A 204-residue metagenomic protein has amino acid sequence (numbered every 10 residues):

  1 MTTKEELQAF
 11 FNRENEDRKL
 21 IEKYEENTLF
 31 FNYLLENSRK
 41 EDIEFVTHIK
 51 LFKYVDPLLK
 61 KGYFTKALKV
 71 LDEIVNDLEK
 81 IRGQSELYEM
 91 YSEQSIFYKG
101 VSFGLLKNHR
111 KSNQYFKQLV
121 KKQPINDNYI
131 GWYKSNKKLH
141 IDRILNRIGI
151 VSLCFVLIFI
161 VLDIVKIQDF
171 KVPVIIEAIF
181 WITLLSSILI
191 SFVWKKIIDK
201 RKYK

Functional and structural regions predicted by a protein language model:
M1-K4: Charged, helix-prone or intrinsically disordered regulatory segments positioned adjacent to compact structured domains
E6-I141: Membrane-protein extramembrane domains
H140-K204: C-terminal single-pass membrane-anchor helix
